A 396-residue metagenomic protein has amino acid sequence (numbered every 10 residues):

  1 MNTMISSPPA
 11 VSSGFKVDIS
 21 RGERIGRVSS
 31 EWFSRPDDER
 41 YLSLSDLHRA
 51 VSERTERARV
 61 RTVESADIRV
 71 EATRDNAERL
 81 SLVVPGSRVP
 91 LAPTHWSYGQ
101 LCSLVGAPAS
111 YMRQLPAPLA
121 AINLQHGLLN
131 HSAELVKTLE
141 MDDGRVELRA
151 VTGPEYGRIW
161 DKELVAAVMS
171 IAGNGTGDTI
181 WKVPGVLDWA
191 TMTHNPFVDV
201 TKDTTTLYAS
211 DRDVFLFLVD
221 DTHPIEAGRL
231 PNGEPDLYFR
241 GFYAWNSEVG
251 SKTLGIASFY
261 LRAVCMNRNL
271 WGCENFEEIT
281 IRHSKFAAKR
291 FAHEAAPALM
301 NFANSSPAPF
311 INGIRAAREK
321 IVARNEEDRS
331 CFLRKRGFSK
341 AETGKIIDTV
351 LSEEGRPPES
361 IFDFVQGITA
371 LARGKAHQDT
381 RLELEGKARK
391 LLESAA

Functional and structural regions predicted by a protein language model:
N2-A167, I171, M192, F197 (+1 more regions): Feature for intrinsically disordered/low-complexity regulatory segments and propeptides
A150, R158-A396: Intrinsic disorder/low-complexity polar-acidic segments
